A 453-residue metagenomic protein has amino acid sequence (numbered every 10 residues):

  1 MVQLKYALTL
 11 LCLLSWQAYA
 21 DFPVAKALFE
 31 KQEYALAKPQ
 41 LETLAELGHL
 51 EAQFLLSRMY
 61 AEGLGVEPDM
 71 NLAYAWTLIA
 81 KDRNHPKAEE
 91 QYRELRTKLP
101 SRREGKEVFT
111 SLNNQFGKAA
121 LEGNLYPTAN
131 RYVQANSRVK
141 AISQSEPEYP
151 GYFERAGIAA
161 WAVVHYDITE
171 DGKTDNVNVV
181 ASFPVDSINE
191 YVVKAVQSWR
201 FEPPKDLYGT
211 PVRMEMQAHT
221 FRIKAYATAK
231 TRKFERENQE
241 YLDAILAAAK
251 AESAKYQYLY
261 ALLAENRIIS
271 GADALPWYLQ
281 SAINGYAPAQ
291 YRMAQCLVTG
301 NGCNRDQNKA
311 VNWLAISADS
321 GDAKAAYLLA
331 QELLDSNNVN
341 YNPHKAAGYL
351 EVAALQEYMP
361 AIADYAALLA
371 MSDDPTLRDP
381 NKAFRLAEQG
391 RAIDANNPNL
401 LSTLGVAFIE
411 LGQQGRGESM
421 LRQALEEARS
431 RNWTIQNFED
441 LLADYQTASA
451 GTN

Functional and structural regions predicted by a protein language model:
D21, Q32-E33, E46-L50, E62-L64 (+11 more regions): Short helix-capping/linker turns of helical repeat alpha-solenoids
D21-L28, L55-E62, Q91-R96, L259-R267 (+4 more regions): Hydrophobic face of amphipathic alpha-helices that form TPR/SEL1-like repeat modules and related alpha-solenoid
F22-H49, Q295, Q331, D335 (+2 more regions): Alpha-helical adaptor scaffolds
T97-K140, L377-R378, T403, E410-G412 (+1 more regions): Terminal, low-structured helical/coil segments at or just beyond the last alpha-helical repeat
E122-H165, Y191-K230, E235-R236: Short proline/glycine- and basic residue-enriched helix-capping loop/turn segments at helix->loop/beta transitions
